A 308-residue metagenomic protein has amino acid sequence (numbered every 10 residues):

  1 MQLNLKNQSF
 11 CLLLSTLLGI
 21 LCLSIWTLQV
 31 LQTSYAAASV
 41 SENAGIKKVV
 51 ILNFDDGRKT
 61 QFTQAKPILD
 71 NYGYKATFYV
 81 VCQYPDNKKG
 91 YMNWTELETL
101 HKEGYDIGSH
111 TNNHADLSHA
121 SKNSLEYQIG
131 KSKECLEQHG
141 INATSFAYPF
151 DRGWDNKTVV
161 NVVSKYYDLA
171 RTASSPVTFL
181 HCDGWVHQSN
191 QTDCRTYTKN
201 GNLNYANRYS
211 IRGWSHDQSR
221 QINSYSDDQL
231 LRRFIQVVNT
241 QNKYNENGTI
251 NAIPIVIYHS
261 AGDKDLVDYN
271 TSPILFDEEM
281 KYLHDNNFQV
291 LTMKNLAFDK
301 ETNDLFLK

Functional and structural regions predicted by a protein language model:
Q2-T16: N-terminal Sec-pathway targeting helices
S15-W26: Hydrophobic membrane-insertion alpha-helices, especially the h-region of bacterial N-terminal signal peptides
S24-S41: Sec-dependent signal peptide cleavage junction
S39-T63, Y258-S260: Boundary/entry segment of secreted carbohydrate-active catalytic domains
K48-V50, D70-D193, N204-D217, I250-D263 (+1 more regions): Metal-dependent polysaccharide deacetylase catalytic core of the NodB/CE4 family, i.e., the active-site-bearing domain
F62, N93, L125, I129 (+2 more regions): Aromatic/hydrophobic pocket-lining residues that form the small-molecule binding cavity in soluble enzyme cores
L180-R212, Q221-Y225, L231-N239, K243-N245: Charged, glycine/proline-rich intrinsically disordered loops and linkers
W214-L291: Catalytic grooves of carbohydrate-active enzymes
